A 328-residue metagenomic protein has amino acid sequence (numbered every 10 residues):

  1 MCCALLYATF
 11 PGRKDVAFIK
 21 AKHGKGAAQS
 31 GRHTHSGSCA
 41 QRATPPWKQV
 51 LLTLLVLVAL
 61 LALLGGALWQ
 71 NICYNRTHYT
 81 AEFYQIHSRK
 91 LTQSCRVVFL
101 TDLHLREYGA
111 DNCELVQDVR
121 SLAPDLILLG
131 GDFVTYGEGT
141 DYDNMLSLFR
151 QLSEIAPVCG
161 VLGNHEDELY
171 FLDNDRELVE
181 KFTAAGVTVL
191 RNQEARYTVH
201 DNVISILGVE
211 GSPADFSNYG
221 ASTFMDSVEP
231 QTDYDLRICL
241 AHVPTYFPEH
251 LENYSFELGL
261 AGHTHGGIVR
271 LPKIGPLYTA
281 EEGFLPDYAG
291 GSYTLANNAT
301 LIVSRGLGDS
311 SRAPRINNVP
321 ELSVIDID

Functional and structural regions predicted by a protein language model:
M1-L91: N-terminal membrane-anchoring alpha-helices
Y74-G109, A221-A241: Mobile, glycine- and charge-enriched loop segments and immediately flanking short secondary-structure elements within
Q85-V98, V187, E194-L207, T232-I238 (+1 more regions): Beta-strand-turn-beta hairpins that frame and shape the catalytic cleft of phosphate-ester-processing enzymes
S94-T188: Membrane-embedded segments
L100-T101, L126-D132, P157-N164, L190-Q193 (+3 more regions): Active-site neighborhood of phospho(di)ester-bond hydrolases with catalytic His/Asp-centered motifs
H104-L105, F133-Y136, N164-E168, A195-Y197 (+4 more regions): Solvent-exposed loop/turn segments at secondary-structure junctions within structured extracellular/periplasmic domains
D173-V187, V199-A241, F247-E249, R312-R315: Binuclear metal-dependent hydrolase catalytic cores centered on His/Asp/Glu-rich metal-binding motifs
P244-S323: Conserved beta-sheet core of the metallophosphoesterase superfamily
